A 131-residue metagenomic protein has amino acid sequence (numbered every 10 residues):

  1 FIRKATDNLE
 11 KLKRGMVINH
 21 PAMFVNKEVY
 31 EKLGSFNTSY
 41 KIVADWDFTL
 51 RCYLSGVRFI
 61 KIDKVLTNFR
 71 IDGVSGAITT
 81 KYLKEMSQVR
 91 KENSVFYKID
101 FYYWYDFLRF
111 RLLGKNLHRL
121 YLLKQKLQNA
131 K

Functional and structural regions predicted by a protein language model:
F1-V89: Conserved nucleotide-sugar donor-binding catalytic segment
S94-K131: Membrane-proximal basic amphipathic "stem/tether" segments
